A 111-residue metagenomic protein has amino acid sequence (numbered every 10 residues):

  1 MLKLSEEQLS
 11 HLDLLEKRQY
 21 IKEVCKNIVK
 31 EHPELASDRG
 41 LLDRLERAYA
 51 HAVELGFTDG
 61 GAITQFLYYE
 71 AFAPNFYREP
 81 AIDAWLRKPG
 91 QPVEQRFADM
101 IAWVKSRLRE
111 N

Functional and structural regions predicted by a protein language model:
M1-W85, G90-N111: A contiguous, surface-oriented mixed alpha/beta subdomain in the mid-to-C-terminal portion of proteins that forms
